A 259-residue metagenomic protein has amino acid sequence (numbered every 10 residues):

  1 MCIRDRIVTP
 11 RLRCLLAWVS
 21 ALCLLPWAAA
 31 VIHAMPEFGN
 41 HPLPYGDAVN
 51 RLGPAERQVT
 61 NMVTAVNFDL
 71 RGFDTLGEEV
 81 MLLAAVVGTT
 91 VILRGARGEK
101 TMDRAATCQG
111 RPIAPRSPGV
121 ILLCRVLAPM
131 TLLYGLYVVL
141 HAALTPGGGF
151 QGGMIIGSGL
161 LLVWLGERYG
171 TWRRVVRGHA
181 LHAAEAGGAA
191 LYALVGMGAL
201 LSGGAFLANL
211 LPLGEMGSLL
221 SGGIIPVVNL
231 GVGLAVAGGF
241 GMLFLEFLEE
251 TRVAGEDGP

Functional and structural regions predicted by a protein language model:
M1-I3: Short, small-residue-biased leader/transition segments that mark boundaries at the very start of proteins
T9-L25, R177-A189: Alpha-helical transmembrane segments and their helix-start/interface "positive-inside/aromatic belt" motifs in integral
H33-E56, G204-L207: Interfacial/capping segments of alpha-helical transmembrane domains
M62-V91: Individual transmembrane alpha-helix segments
A65-L76, E215-L230: Short aromatic-rich membrane-water interface segments that cap or initiate transmembrane helices in multi-pass membrane
C108-L127: Membrane-water interface at loop-to-transmembrane-helix junctions
V139-G148: Membrane-interface helix caps and helix-loop-helix hairpins in membrane proteins
G178-L210: A structural-propensity feature for long, helix-poor, extended segments
